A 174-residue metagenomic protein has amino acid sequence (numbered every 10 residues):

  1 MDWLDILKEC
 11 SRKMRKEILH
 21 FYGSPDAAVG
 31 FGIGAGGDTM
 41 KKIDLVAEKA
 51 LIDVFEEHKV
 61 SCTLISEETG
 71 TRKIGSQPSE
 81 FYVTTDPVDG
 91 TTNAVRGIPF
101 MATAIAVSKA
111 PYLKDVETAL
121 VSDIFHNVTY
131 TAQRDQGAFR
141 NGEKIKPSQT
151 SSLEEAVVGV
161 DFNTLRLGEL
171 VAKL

Functional and structural regions predicted by a protein language model:
M1-T85: N-terminal subdomain of lithium-sensitive/metallo-dependent phosphomonoesterases centered on the IMPase/IPPase/PAP
I33, L45, F100, P147-Q149 (+1 more regions): Generic structural "secondary-structure junction" signal
D44, G90-T91, V158: Buried hydrophobic positions in well-ordered alpha/beta secondary-structure cores of metabolic enzymes
E56, D89, R140-E143: Generic detector of solvent-exposed, compositionally biased contiguous segments
G70, D89-T92, H126, T164: Short, glycine/acidic-enriched loop or turn micro-motifs at the edges of active sites
K73-I74, T92-V95, T129, L167: Conserved protein kinase catalytic core
S79-D115: Glycine-rich active-site/cofactor-binding loop and its immediate structural neighborhood
A106-L174: Acidic beta-strand-loop-alpha-helix segment within the catalytic core of divalent metal-dependent phosphate-processing
